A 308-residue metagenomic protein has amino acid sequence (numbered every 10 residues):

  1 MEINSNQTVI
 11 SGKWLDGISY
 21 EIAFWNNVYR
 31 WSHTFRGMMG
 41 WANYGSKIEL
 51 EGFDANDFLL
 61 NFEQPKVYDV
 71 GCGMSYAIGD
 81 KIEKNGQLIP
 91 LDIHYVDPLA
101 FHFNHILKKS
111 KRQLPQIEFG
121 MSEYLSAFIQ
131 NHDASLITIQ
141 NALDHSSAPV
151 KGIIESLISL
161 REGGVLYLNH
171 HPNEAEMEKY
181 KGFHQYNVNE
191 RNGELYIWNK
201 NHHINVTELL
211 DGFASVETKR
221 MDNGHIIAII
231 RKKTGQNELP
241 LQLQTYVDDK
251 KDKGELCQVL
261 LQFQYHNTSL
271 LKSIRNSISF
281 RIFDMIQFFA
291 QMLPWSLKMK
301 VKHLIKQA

Functional and structural regions predicted by a protein language model:
E2-F62: Class I SAM-dependent methyltransferase Rossmann-like catalytic core, especially the SAM/SAH-binding loop
P65-L125: Class I SAM-dependent methyltransferase SAM/SAH-binding core
T138: A conserved beta-strand element that flanks and buttresses the S-adenosyl-L-methionine
V150-V165: A short glycine-rich, Lys/Arg-flanked "PGG" loop and its adjoining helix->strand segment in the class I
Y167-E194: Conserved class I S-adenosyl-L-methionine
Y186-A214: Short alpha-helix
T207-Y265: Core SAM-dependent methyltransferase catalytic element
T245-A308: Boundary detector for helix-to-coil junctions that initiate low-complexity/charged tails
